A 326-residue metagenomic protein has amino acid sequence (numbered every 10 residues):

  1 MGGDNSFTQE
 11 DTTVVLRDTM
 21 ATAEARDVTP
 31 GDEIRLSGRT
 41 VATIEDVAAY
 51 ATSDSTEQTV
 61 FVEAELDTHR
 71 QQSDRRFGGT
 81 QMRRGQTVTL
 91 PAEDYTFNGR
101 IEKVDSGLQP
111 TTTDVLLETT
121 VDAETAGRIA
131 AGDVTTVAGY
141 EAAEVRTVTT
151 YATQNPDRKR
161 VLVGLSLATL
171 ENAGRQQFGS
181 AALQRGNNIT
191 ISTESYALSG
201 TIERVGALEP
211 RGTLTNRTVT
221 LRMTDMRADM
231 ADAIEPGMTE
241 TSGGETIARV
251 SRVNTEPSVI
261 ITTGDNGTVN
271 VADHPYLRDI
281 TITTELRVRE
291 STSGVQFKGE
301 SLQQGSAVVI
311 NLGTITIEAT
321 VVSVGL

Functional and structural regions predicted by a protein language model:
M1-L326: Beta-strand/loop-dominated core regions that host nucleotide or nucleotide-derived cofactor-binding catalytic loops
